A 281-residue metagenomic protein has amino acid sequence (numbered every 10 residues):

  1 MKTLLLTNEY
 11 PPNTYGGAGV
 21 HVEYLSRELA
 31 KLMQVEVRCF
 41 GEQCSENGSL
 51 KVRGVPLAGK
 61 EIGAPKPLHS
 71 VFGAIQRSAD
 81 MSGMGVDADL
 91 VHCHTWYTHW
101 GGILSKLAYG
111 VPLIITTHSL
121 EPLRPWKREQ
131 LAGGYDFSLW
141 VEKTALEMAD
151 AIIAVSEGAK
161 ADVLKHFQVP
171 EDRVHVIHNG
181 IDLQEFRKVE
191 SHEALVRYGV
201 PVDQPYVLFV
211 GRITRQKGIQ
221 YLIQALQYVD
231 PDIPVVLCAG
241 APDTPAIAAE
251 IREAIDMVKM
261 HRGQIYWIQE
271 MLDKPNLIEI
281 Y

Functional and structural regions predicted by a protein language model:
M1-E46, Q227: N-terminal subdomain of nucleotide-sugar transferases
L4, P201-K217, I223-Y228, V236: Conserved donor-binding/catalytic core segment of Leloir-type glycosyltransferases
S49-G85, E129-Q130: A short, charged, and often flexible helix/loop element on the N-terminal side of the glycosyltransferase catalytic
C93-T98, T117: Short His-centered aromatic/hydrophobic patch
V111-P112, P122-T144, K165: Nucleotide-sugar donor phosphate/pyrophosphate-binding loop at the beta->alpha transition of glycosyltransferases
G158, G180: Carbohydrate-associated surface elements
R187-V200: A short helix/loop element that forms part of the nucleotide-sugar donor recognition site in Leloir-type
L237-A239, A248-P275, E279: Nucleotide-activated donor-binding/catalytic signature segment of Leloir-type glycosyltransferases, i.e., the conserved
